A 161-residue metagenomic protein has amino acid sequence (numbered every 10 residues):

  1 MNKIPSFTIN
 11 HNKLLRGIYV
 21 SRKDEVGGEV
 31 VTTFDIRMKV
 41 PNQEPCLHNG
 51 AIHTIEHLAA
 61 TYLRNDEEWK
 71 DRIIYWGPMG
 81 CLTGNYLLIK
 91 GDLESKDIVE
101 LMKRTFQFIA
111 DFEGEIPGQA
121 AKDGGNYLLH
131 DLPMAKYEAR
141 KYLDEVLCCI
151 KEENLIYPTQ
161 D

Functional and structural regions predicted by a protein language model:
M1-N42, I156-Q160: Non-catalytic terminal extensions that flank enzyme cores
N2, N10-N12, N42, N49 (+4 more regions): Detector for Asparagine
T8, T32-T33, T54, T61 (+3 more regions): Residue-identity detector for threonine
L14, V26, A59-A60, M134 (+1 more regions): Residue-level detector of solvent-exposed, low-hydrophobicity positions
I18-V20, I73-P78: Generic structural motif
V31-N65, Y75-W76: Active/ligand-binding-proximal structured segments within catalytic/core domains that scaffold catalytic residues
D66-K70: Short secondary-structure junctions
W76-E152: Active-site-adjacent, His/Asp/Glu-enriched structural segments that form or flank metal-binding and acid/base networks
